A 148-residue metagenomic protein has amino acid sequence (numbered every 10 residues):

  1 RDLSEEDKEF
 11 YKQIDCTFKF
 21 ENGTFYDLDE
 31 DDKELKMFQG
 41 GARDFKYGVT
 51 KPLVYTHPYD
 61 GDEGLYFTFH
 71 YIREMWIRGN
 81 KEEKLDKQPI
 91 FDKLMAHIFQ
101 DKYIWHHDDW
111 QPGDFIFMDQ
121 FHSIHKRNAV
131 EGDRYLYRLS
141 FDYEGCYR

Functional and structural regions predicted by a protein language model:
R1-D114, F121-R148: Non-heme Fe(II) oxygenase catalytic core, chiefly the N-lobe of the double-stranded beta-helix
